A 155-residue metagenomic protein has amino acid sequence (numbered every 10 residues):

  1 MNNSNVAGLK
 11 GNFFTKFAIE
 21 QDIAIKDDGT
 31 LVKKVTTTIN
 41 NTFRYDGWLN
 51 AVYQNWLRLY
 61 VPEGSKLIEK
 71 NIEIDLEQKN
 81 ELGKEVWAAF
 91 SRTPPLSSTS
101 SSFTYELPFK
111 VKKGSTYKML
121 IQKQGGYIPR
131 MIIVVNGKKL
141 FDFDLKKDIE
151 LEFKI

Functional and structural regions predicted by a protein language model:
M1-I155: Lumenal/extracellular ectodomains and adaptor appendage modules of the eukaryotic vesicle/secretory system
